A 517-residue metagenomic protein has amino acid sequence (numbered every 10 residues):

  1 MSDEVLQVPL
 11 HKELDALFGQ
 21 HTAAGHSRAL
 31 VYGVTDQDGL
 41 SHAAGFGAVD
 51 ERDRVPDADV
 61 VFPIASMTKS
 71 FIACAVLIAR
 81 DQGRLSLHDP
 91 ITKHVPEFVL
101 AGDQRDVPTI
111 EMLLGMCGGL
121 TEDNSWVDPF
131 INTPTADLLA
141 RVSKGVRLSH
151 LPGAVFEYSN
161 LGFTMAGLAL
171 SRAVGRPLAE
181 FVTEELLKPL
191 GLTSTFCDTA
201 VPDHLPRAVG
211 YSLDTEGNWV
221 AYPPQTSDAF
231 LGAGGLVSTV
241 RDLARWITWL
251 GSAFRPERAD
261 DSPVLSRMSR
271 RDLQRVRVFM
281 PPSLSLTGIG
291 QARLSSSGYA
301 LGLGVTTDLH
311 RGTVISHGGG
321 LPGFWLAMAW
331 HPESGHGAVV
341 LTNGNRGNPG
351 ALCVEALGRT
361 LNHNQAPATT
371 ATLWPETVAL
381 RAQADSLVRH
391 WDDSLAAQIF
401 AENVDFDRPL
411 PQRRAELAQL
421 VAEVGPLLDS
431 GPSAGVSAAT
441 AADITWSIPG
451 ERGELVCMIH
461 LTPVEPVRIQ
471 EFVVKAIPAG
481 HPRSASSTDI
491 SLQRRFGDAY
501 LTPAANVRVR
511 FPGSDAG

Functional and structural regions predicted by a protein language model:
D3-I64, R84-S86, T135-A136, A140 (+4 more regions): Short, conserved catalytic-motif segment at the N-terminal edge
G19-G33, R52-L113, L148-L161, L231-G234 (+1 more regions): Short active-site loop at a secondary-structure junction that contains or immediately precedes the catalytic residue(s)
G39-A44, V49-D50, G102-I315, G320: Short, surface-exposed loop or secondary-structure junction motifs that flank catalytic or metal-binding residues
V278, P282-G288, G312, V339-Q412 (+1 more regions): Short, gly/Ser/Thr-rich active-site loops of penicillin-recognizing serine hydrolases
S316, A327-W330, S334-G344, V456-M458 (+1 more regions): Short, well-ordered beta-strand elements
P322-L326, R452-M458, A504-N506: Short, surface-exposed coil-to-beta transition loops
S394-A439, G517: Short solvent-exposed beta->alpha transition segments
A434-I490: Exposed beta-sheet edge and beta->alpha loop/turn motif
